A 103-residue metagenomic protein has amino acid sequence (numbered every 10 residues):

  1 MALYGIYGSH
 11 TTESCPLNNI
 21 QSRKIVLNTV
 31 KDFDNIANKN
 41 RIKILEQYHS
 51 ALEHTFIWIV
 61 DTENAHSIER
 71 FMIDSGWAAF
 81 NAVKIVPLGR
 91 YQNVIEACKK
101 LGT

Functional and structural regions predicted by a protein language model:
M1-H54, E63-S67, L88-T103: Short S/T/G/P-rich N-terminal loop/turn motif that feeds into the first structured element of a domain
N35-A37, S75-A78: Short, conserved catalytic or adaptor-binding loops enriched in Gly and charged residues
W58-I59: Conserved RNP beta-strands of RNA recognition motif
I68-G76: Short amphipathic alpha-helices in soluble, non-transmembrane regions that often serve as interface/regulatory elements
A78-R90: Conserved short beta-strand edge segments in small beta-sheet-based binding/regulatory domains
